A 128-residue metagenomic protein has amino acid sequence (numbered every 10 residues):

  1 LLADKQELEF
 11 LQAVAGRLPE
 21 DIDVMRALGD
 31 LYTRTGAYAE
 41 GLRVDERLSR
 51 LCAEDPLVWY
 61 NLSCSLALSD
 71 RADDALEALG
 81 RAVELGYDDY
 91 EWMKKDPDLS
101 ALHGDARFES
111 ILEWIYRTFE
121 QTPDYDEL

Functional and structural regions predicted by a protein language model:
L1-L8, A15: N-terminal leader/linker segments that initiate helical-solenoid repeat arrays
L2, M93-L128: Terminal, low-structured helical/coil segments at or just beyond the last alpha-helical repeat
D4-E7, D21, G86, D105: Alpha-helix initiation and capping sites
F10-D70: Alpha-helical adaptor scaffolds
D23, P56-L57, L85-K95, T122-E127: Boundary/linker segments of alpha-helical solenoid repeat arrays
D73-D89, E113-E120: TPR/TPR-like (Sel1-like) alpha-helical repeat modules
